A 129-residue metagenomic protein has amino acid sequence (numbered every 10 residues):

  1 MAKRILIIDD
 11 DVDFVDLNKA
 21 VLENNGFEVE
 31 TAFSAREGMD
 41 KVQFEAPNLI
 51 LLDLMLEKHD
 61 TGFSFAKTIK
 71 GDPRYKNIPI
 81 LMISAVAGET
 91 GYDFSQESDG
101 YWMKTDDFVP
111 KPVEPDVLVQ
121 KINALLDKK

Functional and structural regions predicted by a protein language model:
I8-D9, A32, I50: Conserved sequence signature across two-component system core domains
D11-V15, P115: Short acidic/polar segment at the start of the alpha1 helix of CheY-like receiver
D16-N24: Charged docking surfaces used in two-component/phosphorelay signaling
G26-F33, K41: Short hydrophobic/Thr-rich beta-strand motif most characteristic of the beta2 strand and flanking loop of CheY-like
D40, F63-K76: Short amphipathic alpha-helix used as the core "switch/output" element in two-component signaling
E45-L52, L56: Active-site beta3 strand of CheY-like receiver
D60-S64, V86-V109, D116, Q120: Alpha4 helix (beta4-alpha4-beta5 surface) of REC/receiver domains from two-component response regulators
